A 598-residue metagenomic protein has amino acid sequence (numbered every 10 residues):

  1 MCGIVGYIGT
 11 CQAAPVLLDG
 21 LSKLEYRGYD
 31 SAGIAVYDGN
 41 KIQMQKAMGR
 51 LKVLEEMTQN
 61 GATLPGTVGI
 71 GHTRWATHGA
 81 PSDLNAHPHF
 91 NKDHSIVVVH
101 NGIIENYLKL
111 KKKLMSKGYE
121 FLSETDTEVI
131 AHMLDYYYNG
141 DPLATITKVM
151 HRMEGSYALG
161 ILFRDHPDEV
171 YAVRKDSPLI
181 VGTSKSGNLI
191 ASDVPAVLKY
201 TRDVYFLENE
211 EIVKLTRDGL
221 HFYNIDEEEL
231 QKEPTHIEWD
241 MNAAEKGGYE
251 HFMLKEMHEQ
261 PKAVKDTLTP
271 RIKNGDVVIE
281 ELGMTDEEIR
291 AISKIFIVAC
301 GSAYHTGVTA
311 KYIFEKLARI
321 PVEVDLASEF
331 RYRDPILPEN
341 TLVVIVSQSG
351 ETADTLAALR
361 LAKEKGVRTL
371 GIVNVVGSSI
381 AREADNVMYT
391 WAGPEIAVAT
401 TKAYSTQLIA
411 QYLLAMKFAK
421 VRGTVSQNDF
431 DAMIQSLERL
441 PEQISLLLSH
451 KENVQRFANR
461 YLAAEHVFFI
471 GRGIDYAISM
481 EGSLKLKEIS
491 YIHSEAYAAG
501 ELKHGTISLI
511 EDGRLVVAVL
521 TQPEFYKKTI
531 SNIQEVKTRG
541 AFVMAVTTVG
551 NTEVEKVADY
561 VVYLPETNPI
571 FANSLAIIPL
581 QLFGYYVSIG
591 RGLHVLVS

Functional and structural regions predicted by a protein language model:
M1-K246, E250, K262-S293, Y332 (+4 more regions): Conserved short alpha-helical segments that host acidic/polar catalytic motifs at enzyme active sites
I4, V36, V98, I161 (+8 more regions): Structural beta-sheet core signal
T67, G71-L84, K273-D286, A310-V346 (+1 more regions): Glycine-rich oxoanion-binding loops at beta->alpha junctions
P88-F90, L162, Y171-A172, V204-Y205 (+13 more regions): Replace "in large, NTP-powered and nucleic-acid-processing enzymes" with "in large, NTP-powered factors and other
I180-R202, S328-A362, K503-E535, T567-Q581 (+1 more regions): Glycine-rich, anion-gripping cofactor-binding loops and their flanking helix/strand elements in enzyme active sites
E227, F542, E555-V557, T567-S598: Generic C-terminus detector
Q260-V264, L268-F296, N386-L515, S588-S598: Active-site phosphate/pyrophosphate-binding segments
R290-A432, S436-R439, V519-V562, F583: Glycine-rich phosphate-binding loops that contact phosphosugars or nucleotide phosphates
